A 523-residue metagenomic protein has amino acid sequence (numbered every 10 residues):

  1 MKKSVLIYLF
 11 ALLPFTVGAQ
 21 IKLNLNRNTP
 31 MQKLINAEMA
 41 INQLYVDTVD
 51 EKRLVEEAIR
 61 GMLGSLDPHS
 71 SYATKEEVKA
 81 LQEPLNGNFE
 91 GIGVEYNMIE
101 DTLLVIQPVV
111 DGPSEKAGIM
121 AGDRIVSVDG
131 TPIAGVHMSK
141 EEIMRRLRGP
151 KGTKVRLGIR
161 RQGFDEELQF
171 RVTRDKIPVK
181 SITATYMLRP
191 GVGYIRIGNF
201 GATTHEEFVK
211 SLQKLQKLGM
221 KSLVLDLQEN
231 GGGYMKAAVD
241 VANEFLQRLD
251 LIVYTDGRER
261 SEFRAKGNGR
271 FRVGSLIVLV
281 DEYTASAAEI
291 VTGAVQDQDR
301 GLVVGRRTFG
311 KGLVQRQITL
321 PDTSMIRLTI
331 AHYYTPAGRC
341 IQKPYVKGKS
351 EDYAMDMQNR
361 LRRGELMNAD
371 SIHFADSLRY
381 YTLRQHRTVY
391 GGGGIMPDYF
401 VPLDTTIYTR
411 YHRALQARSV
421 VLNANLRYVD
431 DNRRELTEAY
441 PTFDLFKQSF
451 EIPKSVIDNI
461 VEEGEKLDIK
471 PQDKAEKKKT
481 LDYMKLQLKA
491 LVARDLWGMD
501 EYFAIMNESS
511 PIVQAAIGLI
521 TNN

Functional and structural regions predicted by a protein language model:
M1-R27: Bacterial Sec-dependent N-terminal signal peptides
A19-P30, L34, E38-E51, T74 (+5 more regions): Cleft-lining beta-strand/loop regions that shape enzyme active-site pockets
V49, R53-D67: An acidic helix/loop motif centered on a single conserved Asp/Glu that marks catalytic or ligand-interacting sites
E57, H69-Q107: PDZ/PDZ-like peptide-tail recognition elements
G122-R124: Structural motif
A287, D299, R306, G310-S377: Polar, glycine-rich mid-to-C-terminal structural blocks that act as macromolecule-binding/assembly scaffolds
C340-I341, Y345-N523: Conserved functional hotspot residues or short segments at active or partner-binding sites across diverse domains
